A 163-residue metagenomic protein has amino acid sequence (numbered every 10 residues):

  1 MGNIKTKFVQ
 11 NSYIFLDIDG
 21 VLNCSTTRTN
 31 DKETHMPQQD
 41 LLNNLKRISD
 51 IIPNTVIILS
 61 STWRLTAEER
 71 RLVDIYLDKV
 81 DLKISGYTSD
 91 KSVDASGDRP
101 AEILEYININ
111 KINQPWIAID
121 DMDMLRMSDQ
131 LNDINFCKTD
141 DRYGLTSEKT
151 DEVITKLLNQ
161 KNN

Functional and structural regions predicted by a protein language model:
G2-N163: Catalytic phosphate/metal-binding cores of nucleic-acid and nucleotide-processing enzymes, i.e., regions that mediate
